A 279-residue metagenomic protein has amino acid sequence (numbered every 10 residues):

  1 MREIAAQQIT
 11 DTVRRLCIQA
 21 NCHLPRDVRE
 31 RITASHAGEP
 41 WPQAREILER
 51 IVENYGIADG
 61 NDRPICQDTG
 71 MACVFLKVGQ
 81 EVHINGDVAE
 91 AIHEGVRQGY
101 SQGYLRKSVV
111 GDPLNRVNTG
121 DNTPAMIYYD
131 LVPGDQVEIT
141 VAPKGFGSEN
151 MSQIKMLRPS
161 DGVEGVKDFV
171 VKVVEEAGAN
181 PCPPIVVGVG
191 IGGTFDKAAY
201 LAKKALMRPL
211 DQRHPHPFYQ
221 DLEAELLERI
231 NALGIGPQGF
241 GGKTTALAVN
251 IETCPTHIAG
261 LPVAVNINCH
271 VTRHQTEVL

Functional and structural regions predicted by a protein language model:
M1-L279: Non-transmembrane, aqueous-exposed alpha-helical and coiled segments at domain scale
